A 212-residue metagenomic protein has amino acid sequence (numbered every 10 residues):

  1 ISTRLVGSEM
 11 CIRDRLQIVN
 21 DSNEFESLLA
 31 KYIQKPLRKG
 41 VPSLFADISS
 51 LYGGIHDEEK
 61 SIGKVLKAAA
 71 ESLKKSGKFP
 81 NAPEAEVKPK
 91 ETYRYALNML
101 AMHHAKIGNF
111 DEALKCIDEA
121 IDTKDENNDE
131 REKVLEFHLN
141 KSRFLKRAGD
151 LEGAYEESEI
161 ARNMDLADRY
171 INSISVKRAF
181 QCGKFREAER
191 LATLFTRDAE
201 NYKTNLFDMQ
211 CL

Functional and structural regions predicted by a protein language model:
I1-E9: Single conserved hydrophobic/aromatic residue that forms the stacking wall/gate of nucleotide- or nucleobase-binding
E91, D125, D129-E132, L166 (+1 more regions): Short coil turns that delineate tetratricopeptide repeat
Y95, D129-E136, Y170, T204-C211: Start-of-helix register in tetratricopeptide repeats
M99, N140, I174, Q210-L212: "A position-specific structural signal for the A-helix of alpha-solenoid helical repeats
H103, F144, A161, V176-R178: Residue-level signature for tetratricopeptide repeat
F110, D150-L151, F185: TPR-repeat structural position
